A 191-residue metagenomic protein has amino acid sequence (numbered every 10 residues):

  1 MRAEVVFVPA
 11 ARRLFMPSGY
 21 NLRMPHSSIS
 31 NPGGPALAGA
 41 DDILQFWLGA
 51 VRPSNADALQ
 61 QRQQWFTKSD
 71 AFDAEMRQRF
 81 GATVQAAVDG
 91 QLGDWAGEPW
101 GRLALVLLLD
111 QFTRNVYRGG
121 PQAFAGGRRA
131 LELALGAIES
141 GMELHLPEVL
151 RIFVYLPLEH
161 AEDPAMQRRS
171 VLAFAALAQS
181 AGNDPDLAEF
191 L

Functional and structural regions predicted by a protein language model:
R2-A3, L108: Intrinsically disordered, low-complexity regulatory regions of eukaryotic regulatory proteins
A3-A11: Acidic, Ala/Val/Gly-enriched low-complexity intrinsically disordered segments
R12-R13, R102: Short N-terminal alpha-helical targeting/association segments
Y20-N21: Short, positively charged and aromatic/hydrophobic N-terminal segments
P25-A104, L108-G119, F124-L191: Intrinsically disordered, low-complexity activation-like regions
